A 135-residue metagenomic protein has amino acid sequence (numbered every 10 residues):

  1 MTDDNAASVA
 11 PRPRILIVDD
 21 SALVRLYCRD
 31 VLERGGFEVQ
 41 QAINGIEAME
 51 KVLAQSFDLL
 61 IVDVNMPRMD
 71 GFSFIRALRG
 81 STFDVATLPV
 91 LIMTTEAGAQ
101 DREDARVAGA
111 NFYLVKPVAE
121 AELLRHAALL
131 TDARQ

Functional and structural regions predicted by a protein language model:
L26-R34: Charged docking surfaces used in two-component/phosphorelay signaling
G36-I43, K51: Short hydrophobic/Thr-rich beta-strand motif most characteristic of the beta2 strand and flanking loop of CheY-like
Q55-I61: Active-site beta3 strand of CheY-like receiver
M66: Receiver (REC) domain active-site loop signature in two-component systems and cognate sites in sensor histidine kinases
N111: Short, glycine/charged-rich "phosphate-handling" switch motifs in NTP-dependent and phosphotransfer domains
V118-A127: C-terminal output helix
